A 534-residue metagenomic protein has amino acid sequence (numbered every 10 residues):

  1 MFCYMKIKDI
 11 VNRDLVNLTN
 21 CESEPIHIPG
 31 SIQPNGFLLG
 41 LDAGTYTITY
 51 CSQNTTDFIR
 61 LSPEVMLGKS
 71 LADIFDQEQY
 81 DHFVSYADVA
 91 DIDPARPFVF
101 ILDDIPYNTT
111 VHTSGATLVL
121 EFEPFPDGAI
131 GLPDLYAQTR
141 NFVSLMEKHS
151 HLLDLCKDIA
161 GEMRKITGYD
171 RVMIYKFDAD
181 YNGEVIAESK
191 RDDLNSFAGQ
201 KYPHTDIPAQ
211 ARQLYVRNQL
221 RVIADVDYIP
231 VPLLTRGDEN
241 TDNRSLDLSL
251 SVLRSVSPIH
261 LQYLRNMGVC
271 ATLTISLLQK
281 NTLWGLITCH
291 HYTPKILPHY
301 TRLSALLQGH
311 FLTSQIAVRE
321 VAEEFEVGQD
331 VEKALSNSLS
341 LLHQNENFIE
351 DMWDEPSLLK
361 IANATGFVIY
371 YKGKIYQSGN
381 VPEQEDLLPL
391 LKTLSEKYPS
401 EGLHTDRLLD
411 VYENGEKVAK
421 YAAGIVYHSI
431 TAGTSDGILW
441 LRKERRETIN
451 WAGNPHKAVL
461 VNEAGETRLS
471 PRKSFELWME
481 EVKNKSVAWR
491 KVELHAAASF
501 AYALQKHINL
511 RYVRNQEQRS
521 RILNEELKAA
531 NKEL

Functional and structural regions predicted by a protein language model:
M1-L145, S150-I166, Y175, A179-C270 (+3 more regions): Non-catalytic regulatory/interaction regions at protein termini and inter-domain linkers
H82, G131, Y300, I316-K333 (+1 more regions): Short alpha-helical interdomain "coupling" segment at the junction between an upstream regulatory sensor module
Q138, L297-A317, W489-A503, I522: Amphipathic alpha-helical "output/dimerization" segments
D170: Classical protein tyrosine phosphatase
H291-L297: A generic structural motif
F311-S314, V318, A364, E396 (+2 more regions): Short, well-ordered loop/turn and helix-capping segments at boundaries between secondary-structure elements and domains
N484, K491, H495, S499 (+1 more regions): Amphipathic alpha-helical coiled-coil "transmission" helices that mediate dimerization and conformational coupling
